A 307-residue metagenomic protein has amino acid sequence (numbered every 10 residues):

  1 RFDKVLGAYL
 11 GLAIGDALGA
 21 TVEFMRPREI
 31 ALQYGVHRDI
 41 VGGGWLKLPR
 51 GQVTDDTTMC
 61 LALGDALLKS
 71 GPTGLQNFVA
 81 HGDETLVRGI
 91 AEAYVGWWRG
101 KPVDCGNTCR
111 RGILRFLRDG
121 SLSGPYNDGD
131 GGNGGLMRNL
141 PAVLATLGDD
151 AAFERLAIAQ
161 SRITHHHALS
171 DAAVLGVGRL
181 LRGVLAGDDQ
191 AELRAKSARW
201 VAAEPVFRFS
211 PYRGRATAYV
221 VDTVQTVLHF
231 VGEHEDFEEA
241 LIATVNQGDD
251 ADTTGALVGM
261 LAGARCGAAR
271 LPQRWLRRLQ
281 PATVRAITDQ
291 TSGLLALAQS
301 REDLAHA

Functional and structural regions predicted by a protein language model:
R1-A307: Structured, active/binding-site neighborhoods that engage oxygen-rich ligands
